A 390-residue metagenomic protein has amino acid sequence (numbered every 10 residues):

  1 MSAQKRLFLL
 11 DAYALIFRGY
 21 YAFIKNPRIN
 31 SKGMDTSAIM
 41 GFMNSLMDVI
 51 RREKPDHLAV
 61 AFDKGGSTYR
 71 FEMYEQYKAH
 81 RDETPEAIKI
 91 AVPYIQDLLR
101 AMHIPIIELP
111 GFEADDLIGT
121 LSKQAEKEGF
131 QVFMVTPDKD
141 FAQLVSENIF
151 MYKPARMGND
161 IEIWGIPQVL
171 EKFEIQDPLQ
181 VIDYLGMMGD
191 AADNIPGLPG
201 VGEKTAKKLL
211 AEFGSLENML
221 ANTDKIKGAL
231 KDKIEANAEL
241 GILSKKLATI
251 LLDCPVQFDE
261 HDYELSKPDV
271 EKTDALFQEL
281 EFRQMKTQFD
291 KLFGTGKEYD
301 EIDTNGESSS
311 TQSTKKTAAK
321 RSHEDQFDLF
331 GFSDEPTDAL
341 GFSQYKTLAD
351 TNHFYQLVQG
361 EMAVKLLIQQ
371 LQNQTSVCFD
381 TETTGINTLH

Functional and structural regions predicted by a protein language model:
M1-A59, D63, R70: Non-catalytic, usually N-terminal nucleic-acid engagement modules in DNA/RNA processing proteins
S2-K5, K25-I29, A79-V256: Extended two-metal-dependent nuclease catalytic cores across DNA- and RNA-processing enzymes
L9-L10, T136, V377-F379: Short hydrophobic beta-strand that contains or immediately precedes a catalytic carboxylate
Y13, Q96, H103, I107 (+2 more regions): Duplex nucleic acid-engaging cores and interfaces of nucleic-acid transaction enzymes
I16-A22, A142-E147, G385-N387: Short active-site loop/helix that positions an aromatic residue
N26-D35, L99-L109, S343-L357: Short, basic, glycine/proline-bearing loop/turn elements
F71-Q76, H390: Glycine-rich loop at the start of a catalytic domain that most often binds anionic cofactors/ligands
Y263, P268-H390: Long, highly charged low-complexity segments
